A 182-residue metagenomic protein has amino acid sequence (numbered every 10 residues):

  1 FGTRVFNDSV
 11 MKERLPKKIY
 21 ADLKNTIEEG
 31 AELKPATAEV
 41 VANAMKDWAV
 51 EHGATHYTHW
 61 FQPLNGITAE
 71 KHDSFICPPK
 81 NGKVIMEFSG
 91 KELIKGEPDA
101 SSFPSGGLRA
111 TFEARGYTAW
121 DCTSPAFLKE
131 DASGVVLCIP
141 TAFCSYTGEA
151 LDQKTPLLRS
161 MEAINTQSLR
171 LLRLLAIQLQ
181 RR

Functional and structural regions predicted by a protein language model:
F1-V5, V10, A126, A132-V135: Flexible glycine-/small-residue-enriched beta->alpha junction loops that bind anionic phosphate/pyrophosphate groups
G2-G90, I94-F112: Histidine/acidic residue-rich metal-binding segments in metalloenzymes
A114-R182: Glycine-rich, acidic/polar active-site loops that bind/position phosphate-bearing ligands
